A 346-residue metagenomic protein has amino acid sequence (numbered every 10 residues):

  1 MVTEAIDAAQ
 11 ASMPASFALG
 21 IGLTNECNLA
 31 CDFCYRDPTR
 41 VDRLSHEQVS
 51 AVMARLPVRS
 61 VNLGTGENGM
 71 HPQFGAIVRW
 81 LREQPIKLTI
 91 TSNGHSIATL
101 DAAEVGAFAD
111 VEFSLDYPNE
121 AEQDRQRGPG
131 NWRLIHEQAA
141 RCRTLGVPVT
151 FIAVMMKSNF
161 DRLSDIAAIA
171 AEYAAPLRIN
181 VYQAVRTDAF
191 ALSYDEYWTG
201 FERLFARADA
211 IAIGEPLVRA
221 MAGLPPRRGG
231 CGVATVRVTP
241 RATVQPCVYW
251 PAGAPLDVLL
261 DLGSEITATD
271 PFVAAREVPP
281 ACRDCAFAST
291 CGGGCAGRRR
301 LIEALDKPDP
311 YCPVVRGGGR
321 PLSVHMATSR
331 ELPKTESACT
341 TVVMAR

Functional and structural regions predicted by a protein language model:
M1-A103, A107-F108: Conserved alpha-helical substructure of the radical SAM core
M1-S12, P280-R346: Radical SAM enzyme core and accessory elements
F17, R59, G232, R241 (+1 more regions): Exposed loop/turn and edge beta-strand positions of beta-sandwich/beta-sheet ligand-binding modules
T24, T39, E67, N93-H95 (+4 more regions): Short beta->alpha junction loops/turns
A30, P57, A107, V147-P148 (+2 more regions): Short loop/turn motifs at secondary-structure junctions
L44, G75, K87, S114-D116 (+1 more regions): Radical SAM enzyme [4Fe-4S]-AdoMet core and its adjacent flexible, acidic and glycine-rich loops/tails across
D195-L224, C247-I302, V315, A327-S329: C-terminal accessory region of radical SAM enzymes
